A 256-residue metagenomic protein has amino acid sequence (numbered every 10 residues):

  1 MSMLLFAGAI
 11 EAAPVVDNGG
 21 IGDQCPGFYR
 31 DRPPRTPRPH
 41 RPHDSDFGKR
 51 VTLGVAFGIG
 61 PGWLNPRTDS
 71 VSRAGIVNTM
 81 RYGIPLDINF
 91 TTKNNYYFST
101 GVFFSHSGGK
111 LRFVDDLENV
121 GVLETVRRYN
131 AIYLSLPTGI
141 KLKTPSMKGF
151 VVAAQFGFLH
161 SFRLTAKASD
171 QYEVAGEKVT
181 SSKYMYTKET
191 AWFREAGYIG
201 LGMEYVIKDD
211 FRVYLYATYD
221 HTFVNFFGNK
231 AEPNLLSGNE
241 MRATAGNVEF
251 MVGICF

Functional and structural regions predicted by a protein language model:
M1-A7: Bacterial N-terminal signal peptides
E11-N89, C255: Short glycine/proline- and aromatic-enriched beta-strand/turn motifs that initiate or cap beta-hairpins
K49-V51, I76-Y82, N130-L134, F150 (+2 more regions): Residues that define the transmembrane beta-barrel architecture of outer-membrane proteins
F57-N65, I84-V174, I207-D209, N247-F256: Gram-negative (and chloroplast) outer-membrane scaffold detector with strong preference for beta-barrel transmembrane
N65-G75, V120-R127, K183-E189, N234-M241: Extracellular loop and loop/strand-boundary signature of outer-membrane beta-barrel proteins
N65-S70, L111-V114, F227-P233: Short acidic, glycine/proline-rich loop/turn micro-motifs
E173-K183: Flexible internal linker/loop segments at domain or repeat junctions
E189-F256: Predominantly the C-terminal beta-signal and adjacent terminal strand-loop region of outer-membrane beta-barrel
